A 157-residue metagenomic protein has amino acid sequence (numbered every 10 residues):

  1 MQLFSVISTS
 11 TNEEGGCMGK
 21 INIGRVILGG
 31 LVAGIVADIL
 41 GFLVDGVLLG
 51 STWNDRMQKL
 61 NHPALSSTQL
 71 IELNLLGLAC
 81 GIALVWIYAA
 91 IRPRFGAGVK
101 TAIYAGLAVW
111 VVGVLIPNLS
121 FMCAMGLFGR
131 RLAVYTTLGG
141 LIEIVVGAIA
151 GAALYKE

Functional and structural regions predicted by a protein language model:
M1, V6-I7: Short hydrophobic transmembrane-like helices used for membrane targeting/insertion
F4, N12-E157: Juxtamembrane/disordered regions of integral membrane proteins
